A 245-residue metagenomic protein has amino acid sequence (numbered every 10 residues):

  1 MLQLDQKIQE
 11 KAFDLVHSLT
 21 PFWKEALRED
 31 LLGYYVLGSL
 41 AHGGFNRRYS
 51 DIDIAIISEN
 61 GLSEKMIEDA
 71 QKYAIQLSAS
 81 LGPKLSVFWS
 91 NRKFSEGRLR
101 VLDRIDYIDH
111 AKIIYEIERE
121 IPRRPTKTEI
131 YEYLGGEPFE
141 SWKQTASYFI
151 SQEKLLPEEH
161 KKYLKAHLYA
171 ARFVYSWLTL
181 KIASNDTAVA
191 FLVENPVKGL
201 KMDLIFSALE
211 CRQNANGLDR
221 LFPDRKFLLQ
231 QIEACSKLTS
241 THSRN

Functional and structural regions predicted by a protein language model:
M1-Y35, M66, R244-N245: Helical scaffold of the NTase/Pol beta-like nucleotidyltransferase catalytic core
L2-K11, I67-H167, F173, N245: Conserved NTP/Mg2+-binding pocket subregion across the NTase superfamily
K11, L15, D69, P223 (+1 more regions): Soluble or luminal CAZymes and related metallo-dependent hydrolases
L19-L27, Y73-L81, C235, T239-S243: Hydrophobic, Leu/Ile/Phe/Ala-enriched alpha-helical segments that form helix-helix packing faces
R28, G82, P196-K198: Residue-level recognition of short, structured coil/turn motifs that connect secondary structure elements
G38-A74, S86-W89: Catalytic metal-binding acidic patch
S50-I52, P83, R225-F227: Residues at beta-strand starts and edge strands
E118-N245: Conserved nucleotidyltransferase catalytic core and NTase-mimicking acidic/glycine-rich helix/loop elements in nucleic
